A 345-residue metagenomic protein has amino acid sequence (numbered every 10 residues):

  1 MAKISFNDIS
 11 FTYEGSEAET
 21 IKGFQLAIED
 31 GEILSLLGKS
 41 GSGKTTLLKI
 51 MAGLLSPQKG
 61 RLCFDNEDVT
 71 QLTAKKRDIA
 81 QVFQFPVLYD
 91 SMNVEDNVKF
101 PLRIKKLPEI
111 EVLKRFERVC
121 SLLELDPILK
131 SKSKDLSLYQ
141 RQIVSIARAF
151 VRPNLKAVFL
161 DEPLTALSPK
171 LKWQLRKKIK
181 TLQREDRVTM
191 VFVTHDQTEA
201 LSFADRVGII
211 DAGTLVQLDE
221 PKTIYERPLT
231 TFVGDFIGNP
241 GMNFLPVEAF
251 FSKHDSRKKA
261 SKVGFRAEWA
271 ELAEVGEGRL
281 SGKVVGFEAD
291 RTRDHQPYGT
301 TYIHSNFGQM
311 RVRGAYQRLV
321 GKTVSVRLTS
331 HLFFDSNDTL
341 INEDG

Functional and structural regions predicted by a protein language model:
F6-I9, E17-E29, G60: Conserved beta-strand
L37-K39: The feature captures the beta-strand-to-loop junction immediately N-terminal to the Walker
T45-T46: Conserved Walker
A52: Helix-to-loop junction immediately C-terminal to a conserved catalytic motif
Q58-R61, A212: Conserved coupling/switch loops of ABC nucleotide-binding domains, chiefly the family-specific signature
G60-D68: Conserved ABC transporter NBD signature motif
D78, L88-L229: ABC ATPase nucleotide-binding domains
K253-G345: Non-catalytic connector elements of ABC transporters
